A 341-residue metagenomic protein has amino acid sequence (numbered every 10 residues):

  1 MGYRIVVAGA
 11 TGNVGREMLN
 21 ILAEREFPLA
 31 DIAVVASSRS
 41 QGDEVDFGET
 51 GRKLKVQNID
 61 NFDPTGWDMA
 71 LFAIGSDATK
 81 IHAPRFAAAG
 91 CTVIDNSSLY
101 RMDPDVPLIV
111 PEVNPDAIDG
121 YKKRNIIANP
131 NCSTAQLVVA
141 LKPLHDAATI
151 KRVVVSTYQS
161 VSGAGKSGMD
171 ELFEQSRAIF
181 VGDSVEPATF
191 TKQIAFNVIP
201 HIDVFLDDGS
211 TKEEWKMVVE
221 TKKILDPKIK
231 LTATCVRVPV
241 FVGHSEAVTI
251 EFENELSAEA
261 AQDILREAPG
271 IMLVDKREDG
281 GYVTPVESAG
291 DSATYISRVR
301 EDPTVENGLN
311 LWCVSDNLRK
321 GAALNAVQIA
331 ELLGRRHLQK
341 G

Functional and structural regions predicted by a protein language model:
M1-I194, K230, A258, D263 (+5 more regions): N-terminal Rossmann-like NAD(P) cofactor-binding subdomain of oxidoreductases, focused on the glycine-rich
L19, V218-K222, Q262, R266: Generic solvent-exposed, charged/amphipathic alpha-helical segments that serve as macromolecular interface scaffolds
S37, Y158, I199-D203, T234-V236 (+1 more regions): Histidine- and/or cysteine-centered catalytic micro-motif in compact active-site loops
Y121-A128, N197-D208, L311-C313: Helix-loop-beta segment of a Rossmann-like dinucleotide-binding subdomain
N125-Q136, G209-V218, G321-N325: A glycine-rich, Thr/Ser-enriched phosphate-binding loop motif common to dinucleotide/cofactor-binding enzymes
G163-K166, L206-G209, V240-H244, A258-E259: Short acidic/glycine-rich loop or secondary-structure boundary segments that cap or lie
I194-F241: Oxyanion-binding "anion nests"
I229-G341: C-terminal active-site/capping subdomain that shapes the small-molecule cofactor and substrate pocket of enzyme
